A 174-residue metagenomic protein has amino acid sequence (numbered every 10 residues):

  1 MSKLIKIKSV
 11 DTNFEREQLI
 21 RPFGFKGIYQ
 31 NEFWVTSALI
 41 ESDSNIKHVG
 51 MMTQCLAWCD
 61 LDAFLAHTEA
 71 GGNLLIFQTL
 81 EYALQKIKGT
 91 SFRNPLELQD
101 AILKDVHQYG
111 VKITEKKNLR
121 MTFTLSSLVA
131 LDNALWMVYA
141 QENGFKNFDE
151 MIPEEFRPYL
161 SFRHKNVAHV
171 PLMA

Functional and structural regions predicted by a protein language model:
M1-L39: Short, Gly/Pro- and small/polar-rich lid/capping loops
S9-F14, L19, A140, N147-D149 (+1 more regions): Extended, Lys/Arg-enriched charged tracts that mediate electrostatic binding to polyanionic substrates
D11-R16, S42, Q54, M173-A174: Short, flexible loop/turn elements at secondary-structure junctions
Y29-E32, L160-H164: Solvent-exposed alpha-helices and their adjacent loops that cap or buttress functional pockets in soluble metabolic
W34-S44, M51-Q54: Short beta-strand elements
H48-F145, P153: Metal- or metallocofactor-binding catalytic centers and their adjacent structured scaffolds across diverse enzyme
I152-F162: Short mixed-charge
K165-A174: Hydrophobic faces of well-ordered beta-strands that scaffold small-molecule active sites in alpha/beta enzyme cores
